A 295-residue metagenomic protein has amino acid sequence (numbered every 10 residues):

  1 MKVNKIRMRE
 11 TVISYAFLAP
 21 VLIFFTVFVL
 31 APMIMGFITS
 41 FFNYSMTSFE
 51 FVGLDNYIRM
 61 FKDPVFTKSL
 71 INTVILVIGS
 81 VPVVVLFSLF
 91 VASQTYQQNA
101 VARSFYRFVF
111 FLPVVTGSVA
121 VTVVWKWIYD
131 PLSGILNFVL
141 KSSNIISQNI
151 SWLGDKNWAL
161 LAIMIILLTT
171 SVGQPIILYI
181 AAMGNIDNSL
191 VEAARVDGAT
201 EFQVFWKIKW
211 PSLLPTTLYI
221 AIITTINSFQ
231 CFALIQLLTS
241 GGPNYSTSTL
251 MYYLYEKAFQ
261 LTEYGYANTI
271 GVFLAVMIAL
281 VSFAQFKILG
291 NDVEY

Functional and structural regions predicted by a protein language model:
I6-Y295: A structural signal for multi-pass alpha-helical bundles of membrane permease subunits that mediate small-molecule
